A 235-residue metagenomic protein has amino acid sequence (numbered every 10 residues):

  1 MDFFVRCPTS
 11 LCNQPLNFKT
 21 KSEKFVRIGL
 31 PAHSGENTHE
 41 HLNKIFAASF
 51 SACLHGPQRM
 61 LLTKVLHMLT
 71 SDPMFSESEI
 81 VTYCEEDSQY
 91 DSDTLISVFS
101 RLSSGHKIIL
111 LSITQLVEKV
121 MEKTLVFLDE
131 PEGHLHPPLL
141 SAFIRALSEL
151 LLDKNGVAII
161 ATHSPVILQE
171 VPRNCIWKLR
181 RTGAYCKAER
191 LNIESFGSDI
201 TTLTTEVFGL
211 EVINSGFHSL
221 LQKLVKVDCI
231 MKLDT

Functional and structural regions predicted by a protein language model:
M1, E86-L220: Switch/communication elements of ASCE P-loop NTPase nucleotide-binding domains
M1-P15: Phosphate-binding active sites in nucleotide-utilizing proteins
F4-R6, K24-R27, I176-K178: Conserved beta-strand scaffold positions in the cores of enzyme catalytic domains, especially in NTP/NDP-utilizing
T9, G29-L30, R181, T205: Active-site donor-binding loop signature of nucleotide-sugar glycosyltransferases
L11-M121, L125: Extended helical coiled-coil dimerization/tether regions that scaffold and oligomerize large DNA-maintenance assemblies
H41-I45, L61-V65, T202, G216-L220 (+1 more regions): Exposed alpha-helical structural elements
S49, V65-L69, E206, L220-V227: Residues that form generic nucleotide/phosphate-binding pockets
E211-T235: Conserved AAA+ ATPase small/helical "lid" subdomain
